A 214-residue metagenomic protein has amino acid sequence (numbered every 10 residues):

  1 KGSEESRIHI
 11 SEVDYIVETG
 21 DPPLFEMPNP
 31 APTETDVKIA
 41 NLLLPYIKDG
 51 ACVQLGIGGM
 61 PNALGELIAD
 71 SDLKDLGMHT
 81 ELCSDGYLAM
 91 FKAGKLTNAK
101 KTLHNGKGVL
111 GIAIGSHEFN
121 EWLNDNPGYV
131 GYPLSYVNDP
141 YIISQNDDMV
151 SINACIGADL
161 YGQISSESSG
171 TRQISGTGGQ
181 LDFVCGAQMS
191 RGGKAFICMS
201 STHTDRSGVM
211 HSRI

Functional and structural regions predicted by a protein language model:
K1-I214: Conserved phosphate- and dinucleotide-binding cores of soluble alpha/beta proteins, encompassing both enzyme active
